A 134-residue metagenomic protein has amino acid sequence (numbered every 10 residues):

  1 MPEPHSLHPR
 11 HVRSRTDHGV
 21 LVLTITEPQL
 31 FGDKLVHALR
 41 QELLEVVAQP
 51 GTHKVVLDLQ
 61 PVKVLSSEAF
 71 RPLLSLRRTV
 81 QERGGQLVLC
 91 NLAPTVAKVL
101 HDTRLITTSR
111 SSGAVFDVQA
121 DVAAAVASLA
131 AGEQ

Functional and structural regions predicted by a protein language model:
M1-L7, T107-R110: Short, solvent-exposed secondary-structure boundary motifs
E3-Q41, L59: STAS-typified acidic loop motif
R13-I25, L87-L100, Q119: Conserved long hydrophobic alpha-helices within structured protein cores
G19, H53-V55, F116: The start of beta-strands in P-loop NTPase/AAA+ ATPase cores
Q29-S112: Amphipathic alpha-helical interaction surfaces in cytosolic regulatory modules
R110-A125: Short acidic-hydrophobic, aromatic-tinged amphipathic segments that line or gate anion-handling sites
A131-Q134: Short arginine-rich
